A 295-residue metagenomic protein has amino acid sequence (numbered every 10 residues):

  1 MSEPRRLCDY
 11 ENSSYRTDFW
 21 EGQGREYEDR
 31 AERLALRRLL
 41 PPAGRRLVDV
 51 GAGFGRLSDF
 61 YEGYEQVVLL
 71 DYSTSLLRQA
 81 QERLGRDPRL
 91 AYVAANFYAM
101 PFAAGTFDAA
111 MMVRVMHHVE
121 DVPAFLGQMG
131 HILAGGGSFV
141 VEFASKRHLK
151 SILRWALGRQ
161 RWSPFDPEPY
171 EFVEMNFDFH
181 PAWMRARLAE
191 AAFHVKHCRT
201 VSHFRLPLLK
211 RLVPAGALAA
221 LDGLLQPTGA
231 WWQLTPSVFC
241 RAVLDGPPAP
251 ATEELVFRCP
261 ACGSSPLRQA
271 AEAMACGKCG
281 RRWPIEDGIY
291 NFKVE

Functional and structural regions predicted by a protein language model:
M1-A43, R56-L57, L76, K293-V294: Conserved class I S-adenosyl-L-methionine
V48, G53-A99: Class I SAM-dependent methyltransferase SAM/SAH-binding core
M111: A conserved beta-strand element that flanks and buttresses the S-adenosyl-L-methionine
R114-H118: Short catalytic micro-motifs in class I SAM-dependent methyltransferases
P123-S138: A short glycine-rich, Lys/Arg-flanked "PGG" loop and its adjoining helix->strand segment in the class I
V140-S163: Conserved class I S-adenosyl-L-methionine
G158-R161, A186, H197-A271: A C-terminal cap/extension of S-adenosyl-L-methionine-dependent methyltransferases that defines the acceptor-substrate
W162-W183: Acceptor-substrate binding/catalytic loop of class I
